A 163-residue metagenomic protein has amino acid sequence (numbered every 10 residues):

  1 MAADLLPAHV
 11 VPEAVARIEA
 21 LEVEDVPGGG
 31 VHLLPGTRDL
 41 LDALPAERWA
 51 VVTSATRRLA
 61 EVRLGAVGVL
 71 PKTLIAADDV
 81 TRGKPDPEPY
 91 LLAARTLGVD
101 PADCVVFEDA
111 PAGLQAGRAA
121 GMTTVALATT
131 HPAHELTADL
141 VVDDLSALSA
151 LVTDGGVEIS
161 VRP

Functional and structural regions predicted by a protein language model:
M1-H9, R63, A94: Helix-loop "lid/cap" segments that line or gate small-molecule binding pockets
A3-D39: Metal-dependent phosphoesterase signature
L33, V52, R82: Residue-level marker of regulatory loop/turn positions in helix-turn-helix DNA-binding domains and in histidine
R38, A43-R48, T56-P163: Asp-based, Mg2+/Mn2+-dependent phosphohydrolase catalytic module
